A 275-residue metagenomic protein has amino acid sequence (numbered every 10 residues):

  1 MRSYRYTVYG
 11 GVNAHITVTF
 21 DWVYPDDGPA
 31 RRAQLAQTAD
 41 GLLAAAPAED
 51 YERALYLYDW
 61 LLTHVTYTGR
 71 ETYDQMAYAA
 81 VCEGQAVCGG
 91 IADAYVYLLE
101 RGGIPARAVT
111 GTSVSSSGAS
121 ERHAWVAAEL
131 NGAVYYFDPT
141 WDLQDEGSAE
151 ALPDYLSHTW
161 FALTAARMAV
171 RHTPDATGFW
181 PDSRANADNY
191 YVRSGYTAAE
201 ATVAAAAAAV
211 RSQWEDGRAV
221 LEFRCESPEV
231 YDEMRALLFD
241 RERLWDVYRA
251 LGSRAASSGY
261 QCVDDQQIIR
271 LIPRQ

Functional and structural regions predicted by a protein language model:
M1-A48, A169-Q275: N-terminal accessory/pre-domain segments preceding catalytic cores
H15-I16, R53, L57, I91: Residue-level detector of well-ordered alpha-helical segments, enriched for hydrophobic/aromatic packing positions
P25-A80: Secondary-structure boundary elements
G28, M76, D145-G147, P153 (+2 more regions): General structural signal for secondary-structure boundaries
Y67-R70, Q85-G89, P181-S183: A broad, low-specificity signal for short, low-complexity segments enriched in glycine/proline and polar/charged
A77-I91: A short, highly charged nucleic-acid-interacting micro-segment common to nuclease and nuclease-linked defense proteins
G90-A166: Hydrophobic/aromatic-rich core segments of domains that either
